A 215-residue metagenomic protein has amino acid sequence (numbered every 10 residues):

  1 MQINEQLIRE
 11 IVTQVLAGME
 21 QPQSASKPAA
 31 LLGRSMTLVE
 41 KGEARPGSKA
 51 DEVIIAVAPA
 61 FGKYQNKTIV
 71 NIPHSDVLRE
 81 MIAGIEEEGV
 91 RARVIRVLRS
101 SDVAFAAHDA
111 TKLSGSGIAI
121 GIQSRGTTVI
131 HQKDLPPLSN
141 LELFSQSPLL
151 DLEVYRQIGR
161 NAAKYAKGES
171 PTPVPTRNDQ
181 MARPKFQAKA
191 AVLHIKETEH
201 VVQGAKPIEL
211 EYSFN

Functional and structural regions predicted by a protein language model:
M1-S35: Protein-protein interaction and targeting regions used for scaffolding, dimerization, and localization
Q2-I11, I72-D76, E80, S101-F105 (+2 more regions): Conserved active-site and cofactor/substrate-binding residues in soluble primary-metabolism enzymes
Q21-K27, G89-V97, S170-D179: Flexible, glycine/charged-enriched surface loops at secondary-structure junctions
T37-G42, A104-A107: Glycine-rich, charged/polar anion/phosphate-binding loops that engage phosphate groups from diverse ligands
K41-G89: Glycine-rich phosphate/diphosphate-binding loop of Rossmann-like nucleotide-binding domains
G62-Y64, L138-N215: C-terminal binding/interaction regions
D76-T111: Active-site rim loops that border cofactor/substrate pockets in soluble metabolic enzymes
S101-P136: Glycine-rich phosphate-binding loop
